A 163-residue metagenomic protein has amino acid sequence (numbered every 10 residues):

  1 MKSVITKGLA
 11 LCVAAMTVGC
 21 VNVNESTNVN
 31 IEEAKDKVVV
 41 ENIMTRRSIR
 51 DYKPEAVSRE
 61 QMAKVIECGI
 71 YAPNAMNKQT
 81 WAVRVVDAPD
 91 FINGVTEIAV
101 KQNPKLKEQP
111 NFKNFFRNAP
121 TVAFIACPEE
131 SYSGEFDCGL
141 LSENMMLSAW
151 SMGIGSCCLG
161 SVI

Functional and structural regions predicted by a protein language model:
K2-G8, C12, G19-I163: Acidic, surface-exposed loops and disordered segments
